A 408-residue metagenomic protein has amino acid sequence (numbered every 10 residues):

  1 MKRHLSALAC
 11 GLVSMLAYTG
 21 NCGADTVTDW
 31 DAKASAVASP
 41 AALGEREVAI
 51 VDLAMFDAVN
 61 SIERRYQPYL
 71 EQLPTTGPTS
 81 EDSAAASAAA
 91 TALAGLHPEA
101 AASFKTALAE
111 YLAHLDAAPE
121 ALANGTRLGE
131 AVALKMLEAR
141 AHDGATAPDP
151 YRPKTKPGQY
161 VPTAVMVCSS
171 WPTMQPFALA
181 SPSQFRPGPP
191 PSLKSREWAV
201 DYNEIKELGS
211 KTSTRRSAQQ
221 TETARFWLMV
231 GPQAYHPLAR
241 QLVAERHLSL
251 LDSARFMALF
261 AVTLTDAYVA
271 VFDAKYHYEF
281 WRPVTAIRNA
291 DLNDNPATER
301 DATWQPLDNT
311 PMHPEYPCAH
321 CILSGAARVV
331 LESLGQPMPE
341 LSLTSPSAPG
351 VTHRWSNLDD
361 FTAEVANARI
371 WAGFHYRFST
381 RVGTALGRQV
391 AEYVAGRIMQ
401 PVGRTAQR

Functional and structural regions predicted by a protein language model:
M1-H4: Positively charged n-region of N-terminal signal peptides that target proteins for export
A7-A17: Bacterial N-terminal signal peptides
C22-R408: Acidic/polar surface patches and capping/hinge elements
